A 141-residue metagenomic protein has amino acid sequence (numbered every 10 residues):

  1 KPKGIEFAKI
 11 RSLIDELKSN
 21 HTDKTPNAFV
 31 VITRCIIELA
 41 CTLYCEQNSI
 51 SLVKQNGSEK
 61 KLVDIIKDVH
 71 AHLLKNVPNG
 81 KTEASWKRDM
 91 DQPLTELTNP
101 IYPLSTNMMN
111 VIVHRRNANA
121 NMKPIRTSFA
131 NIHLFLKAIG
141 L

Functional and structural regions predicted by a protein language model:
K1-N27, F129-L141: Charged alpha-helical initiation segments
P2, E6, T22-T25, F29 (+3 more regions): Generic alpha-helical structural element
K9-S12, E16, E38, N110-R115: Residue-level signal for functionally critical sites in structured catalytic/ligand-binding pockets
I10, F29, T33, I37 (+2 more regions): Short runs of predominantly hydrophobic/aromatic residues within well-ordered alpha helices that form helix-helix
I14, K18, K24-Q47: Short, hydrophobic, well-ordered secondary-structure elements
T22, C41, C45, P78 (+1 more regions): Hydrophobic alpha-helix feature that most strongly marks membrane-spanning transmembrane helices and their immediate
S51-L141: Long, charged low-complexity segments
